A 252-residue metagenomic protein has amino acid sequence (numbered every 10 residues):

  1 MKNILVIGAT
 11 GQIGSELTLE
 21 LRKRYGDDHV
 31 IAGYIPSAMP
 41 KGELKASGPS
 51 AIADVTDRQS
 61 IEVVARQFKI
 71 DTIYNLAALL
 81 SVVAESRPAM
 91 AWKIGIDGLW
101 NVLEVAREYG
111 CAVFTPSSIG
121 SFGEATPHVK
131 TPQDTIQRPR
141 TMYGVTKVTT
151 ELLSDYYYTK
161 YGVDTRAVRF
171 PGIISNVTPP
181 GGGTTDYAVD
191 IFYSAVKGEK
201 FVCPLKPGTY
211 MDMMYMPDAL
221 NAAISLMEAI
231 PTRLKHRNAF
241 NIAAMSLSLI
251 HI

Functional and structural regions predicted by a protein language model:
L5-K23: N-terminal Rossmann NAD(P)H-binding glycine-rich loop of SDR-like oxidoreductase domains
V55-I94: NAD(P)H-binding glycine-rich loop region in Rossmannoid oxidoreductase-like domains and their noncatalytic homologs
N75, W100-M142: Conserved Rossmann-fold NAD(P)-dependent oxidoreductase catalytic core, especially the SDR/UDP-sugar
V83-G98, T131-P139: Short alpha-helical oligomerization interface
T146: Active-site helix of classical SDR
D155-Y210, M216-L220, I224-S225: NAD(P)-dependent short-chain dehydrogenase/reductase
G172, V202-K206, A223, I230-M245: A recurrent short beta-strand within the Rossmann-like NAD(P)-dependent oxidoreductase core
I250-I252: Conserved small/polar residues in nucleotide/adenosyl-binding loops
